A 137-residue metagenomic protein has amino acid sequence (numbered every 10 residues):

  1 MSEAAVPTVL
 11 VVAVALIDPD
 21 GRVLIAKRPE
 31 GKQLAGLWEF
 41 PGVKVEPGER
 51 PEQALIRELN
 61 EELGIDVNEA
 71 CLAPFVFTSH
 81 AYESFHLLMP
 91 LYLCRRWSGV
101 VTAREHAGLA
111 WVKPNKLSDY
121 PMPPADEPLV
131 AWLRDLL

Functional and structural regions predicted by a protein language model:
S2, E49, I56, N60 (+2 more regions): HhH-family (HhH-GPD) DNA N-glycosylase catalytic core used in base-excision repair
S2-V23, K44, F77: Conserved N-terminal beta-strand and adjoining loop/helix that marks the start of the Nudix/MutT-like hydrolase domain
T8-L10, N60, G64-S98: Active-site segment of metal-dependent pyrophosphate-handling enzymes, primarily the Nudix hydrolase catalytic core
L16, I25, L93-R96, W111: Conserved hydrophobic "DFG−1" position in protein kinase catalytic cores
R22-E61: Conserved Nudix-box catalytic region and its N-terminal flanking loop in Nudix hydrolases and closely related
E39, H86, W111: Short aromatic/basic micro-patch
L91-L93, V101-L133: NUDIX/MutT-family hydrolases
